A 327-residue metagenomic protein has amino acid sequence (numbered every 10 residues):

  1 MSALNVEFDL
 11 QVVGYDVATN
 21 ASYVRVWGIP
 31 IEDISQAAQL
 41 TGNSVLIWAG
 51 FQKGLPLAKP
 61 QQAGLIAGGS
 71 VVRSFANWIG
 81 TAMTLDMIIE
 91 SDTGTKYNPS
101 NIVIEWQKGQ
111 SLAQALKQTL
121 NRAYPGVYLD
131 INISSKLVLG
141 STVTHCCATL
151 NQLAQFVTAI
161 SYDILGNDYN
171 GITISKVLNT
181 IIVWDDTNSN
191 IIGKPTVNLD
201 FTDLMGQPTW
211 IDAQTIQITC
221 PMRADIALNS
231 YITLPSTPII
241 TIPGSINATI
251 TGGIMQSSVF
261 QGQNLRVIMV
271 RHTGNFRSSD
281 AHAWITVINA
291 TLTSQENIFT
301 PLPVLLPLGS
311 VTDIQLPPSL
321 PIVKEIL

Functional and structural regions predicted by a protein language model:
M1-G42, E90-G94, T196-I240, G244-L327: Juxtamembrane "anchor/assembly" segments of surface/extracellular structural proteins
I29-G126: Surface-exposed cap/loop segments at beta↔alpha junctions
K53-Q62, L129, L139, I242-I254 (+1 more regions): Acidic Ser/Thr/Pro-rich low-complexity disordered segments that often serve as glycosylated linkers/stalks around
Q61-I66, W78-K96, P125-L204: Short beta-strand-centered interaction patches in the first periplasmic/extracellular domains of large envelope
P99-K108, V138-T144, T215-I218: Second-shell loop/turn segments in exported
I104-G140, L302-L327: Intrinsically disordered, low-complexity terminal/linker regions enriched in Pro/Ser/Gly and acidic residues
W106-Q114, T144-N151, Q155, R223: Soluble non-cytosolic domains of exported or imported proteins
